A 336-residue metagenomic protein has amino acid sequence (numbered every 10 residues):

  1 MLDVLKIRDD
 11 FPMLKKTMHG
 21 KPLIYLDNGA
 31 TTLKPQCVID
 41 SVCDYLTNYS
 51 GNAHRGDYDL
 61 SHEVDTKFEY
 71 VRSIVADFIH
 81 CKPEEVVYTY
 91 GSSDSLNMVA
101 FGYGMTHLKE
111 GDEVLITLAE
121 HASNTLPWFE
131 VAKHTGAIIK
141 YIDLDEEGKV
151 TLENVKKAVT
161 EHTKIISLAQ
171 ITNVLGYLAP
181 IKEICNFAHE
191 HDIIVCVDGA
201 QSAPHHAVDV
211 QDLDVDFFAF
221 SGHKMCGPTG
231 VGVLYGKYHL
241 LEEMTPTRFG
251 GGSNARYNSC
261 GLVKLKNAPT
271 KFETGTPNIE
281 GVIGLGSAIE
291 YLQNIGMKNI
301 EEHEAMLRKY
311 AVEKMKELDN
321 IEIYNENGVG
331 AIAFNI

Functional and structural regions predicted by a protein language model:
M1-I336: Pyridoxal 5′-phosphate
